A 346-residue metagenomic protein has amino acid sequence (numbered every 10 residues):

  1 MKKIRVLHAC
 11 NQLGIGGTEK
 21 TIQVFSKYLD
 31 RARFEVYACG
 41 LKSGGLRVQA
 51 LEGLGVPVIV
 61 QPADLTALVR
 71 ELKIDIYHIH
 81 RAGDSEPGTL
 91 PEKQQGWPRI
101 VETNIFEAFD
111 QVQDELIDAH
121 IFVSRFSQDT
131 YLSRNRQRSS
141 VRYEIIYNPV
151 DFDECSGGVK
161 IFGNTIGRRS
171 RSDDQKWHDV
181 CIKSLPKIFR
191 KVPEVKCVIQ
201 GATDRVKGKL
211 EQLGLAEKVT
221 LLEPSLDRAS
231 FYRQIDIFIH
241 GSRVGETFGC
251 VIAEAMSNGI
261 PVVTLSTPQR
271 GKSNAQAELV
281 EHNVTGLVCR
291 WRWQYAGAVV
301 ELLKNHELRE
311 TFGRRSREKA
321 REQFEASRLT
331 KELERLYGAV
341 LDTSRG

Functional and structural regions predicted by a protein language model:
L7, N148-K176, I182-L185, V198: Conserved donor-binding/catalytic core segment of Leloir-type glycosyltransferases
G17, R290, Q294, E307-G338: A charged, aromatic-enriched C-terminal amphipathic alpha-helix characteristic of glycosyltransferases across folds
A38-G45, R171, K196-G208: Glycosyltransferase donor-sugar binding loop
G40, P261-G271: Short hydrophobic beta-strand element within catalytic cores of glycosyltransferases and related nucleotide-activated
I74-I76, R233-T247, I260, P268: Acidic donor-binding loop of glycosyltransferase active sites
V112-R142, V150-F152, R205-K209: A short, active-site helix/loop in glycosyltransferases that binds the activated sugar's phosphate group
K207-S225: Nucleotide-activated donor-binding/catalytic signature segment of Leloir-type glycosyltransferases, i.e., the conserved
E281-W293, E301-E307: Conserved acidic donor-binding segment of nucleotide-sugar-dependent glycosyltransferases
